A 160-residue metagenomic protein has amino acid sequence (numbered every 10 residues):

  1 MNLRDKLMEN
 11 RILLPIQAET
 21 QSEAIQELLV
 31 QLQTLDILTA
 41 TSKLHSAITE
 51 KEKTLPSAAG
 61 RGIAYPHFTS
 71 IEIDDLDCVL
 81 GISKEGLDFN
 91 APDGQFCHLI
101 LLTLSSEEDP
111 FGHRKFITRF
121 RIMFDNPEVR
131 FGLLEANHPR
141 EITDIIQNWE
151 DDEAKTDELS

Functional and structural regions predicted by a protein language model:
M1-S160: Cytosolic covalent-transfer regions centered on His/Cys nucleophiles that carry phosphoryl or persulfide groups
